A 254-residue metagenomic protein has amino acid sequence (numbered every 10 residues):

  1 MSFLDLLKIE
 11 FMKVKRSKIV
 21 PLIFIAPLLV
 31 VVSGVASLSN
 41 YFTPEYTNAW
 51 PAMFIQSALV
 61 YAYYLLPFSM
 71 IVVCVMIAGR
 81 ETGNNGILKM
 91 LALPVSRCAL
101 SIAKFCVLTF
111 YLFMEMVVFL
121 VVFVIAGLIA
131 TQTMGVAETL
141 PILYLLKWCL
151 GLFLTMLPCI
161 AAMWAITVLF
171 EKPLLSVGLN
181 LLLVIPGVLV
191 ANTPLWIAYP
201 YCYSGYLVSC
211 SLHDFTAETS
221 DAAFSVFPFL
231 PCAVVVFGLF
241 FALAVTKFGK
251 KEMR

Functional and structural regions predicted by a protein language model:
M1-P27: Aromatic- and glycine-rich beta-strand/loop motifs that create alpha-glucan
V14-K15, L169-F170, V190: Transmembrane helix irregularities
K18-V20, S96-C98, I102, P141 (+1 more regions): Membrane-helix interface segments
L22-L28, F170-V188: Pore- or pathway-lining transmembrane helices of multi-pass membrane proteins that form conduits for solutes/ions
A26-V72, I102-V168, H213-P231: Secretory targeting signals
A36-F54, V177-R254: Terminal transmembrane helical anchor/hairpin motif
S69-T82, I87, L157-L174, V234-K250: Transmembrane alpha-helical segments in integral membrane proteins
I77-T109: Helix-loop-helix units of permease transmembrane domains in multi-pass membrane transporters, especially ABC
